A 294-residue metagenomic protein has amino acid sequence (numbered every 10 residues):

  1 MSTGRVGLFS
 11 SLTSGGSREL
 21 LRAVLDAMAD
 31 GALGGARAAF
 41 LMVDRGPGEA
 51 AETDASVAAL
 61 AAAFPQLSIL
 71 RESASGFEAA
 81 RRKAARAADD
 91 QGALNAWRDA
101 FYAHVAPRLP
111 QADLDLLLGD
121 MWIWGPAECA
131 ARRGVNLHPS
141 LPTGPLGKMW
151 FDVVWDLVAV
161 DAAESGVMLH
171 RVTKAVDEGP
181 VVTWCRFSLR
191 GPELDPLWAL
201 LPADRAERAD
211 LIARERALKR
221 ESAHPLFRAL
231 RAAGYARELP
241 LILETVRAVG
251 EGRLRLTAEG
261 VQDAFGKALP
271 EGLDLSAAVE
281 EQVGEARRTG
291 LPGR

Functional and structural regions predicted by a protein language model:
M1-R294: One-carbon transfer enzymes
